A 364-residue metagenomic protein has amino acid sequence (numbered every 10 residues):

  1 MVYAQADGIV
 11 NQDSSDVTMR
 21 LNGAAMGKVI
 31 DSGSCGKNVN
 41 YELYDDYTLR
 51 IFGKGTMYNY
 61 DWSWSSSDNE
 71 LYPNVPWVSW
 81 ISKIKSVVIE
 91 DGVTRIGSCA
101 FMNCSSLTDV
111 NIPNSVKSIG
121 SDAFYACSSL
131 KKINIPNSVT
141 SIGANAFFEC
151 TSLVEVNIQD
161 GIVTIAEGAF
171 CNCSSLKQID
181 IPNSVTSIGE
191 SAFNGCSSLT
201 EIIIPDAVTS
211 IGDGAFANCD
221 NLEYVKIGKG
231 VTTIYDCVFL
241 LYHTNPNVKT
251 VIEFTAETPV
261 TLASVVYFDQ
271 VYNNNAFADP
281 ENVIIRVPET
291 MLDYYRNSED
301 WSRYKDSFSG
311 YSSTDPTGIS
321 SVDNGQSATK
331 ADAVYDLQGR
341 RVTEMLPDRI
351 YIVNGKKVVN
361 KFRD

Functional and structural regions predicted by a protein language model:
V2, T48-K54, I81-R95, S105-S118 (+8 more regions): Structural signature of tandem-repeat unit edges
V2-A4, D16, R349-V353: Short, aromatic- and glycine-rich surface loops/edge beta-strands on solvent-exposed regions
A4-A6, G23-G27: Boundary at the C-terminal end of the N-terminal hydrophobic targeting segment
R20-N22, S312-Q338: Residue-level detector of functionally pivotal "anchor" positions at catalytic/ligand-binding pockets or at interdomain
S34-R95: LRR flanking "cap" motifs
G97-M102, G120-Y125, G143-F148, A166-C171 (+3 more regions): Consensus positions within tandem repeat domains that build extended binding/scaffold surfaces
I350-D364: C-terminal tail/sorting-segment detector
